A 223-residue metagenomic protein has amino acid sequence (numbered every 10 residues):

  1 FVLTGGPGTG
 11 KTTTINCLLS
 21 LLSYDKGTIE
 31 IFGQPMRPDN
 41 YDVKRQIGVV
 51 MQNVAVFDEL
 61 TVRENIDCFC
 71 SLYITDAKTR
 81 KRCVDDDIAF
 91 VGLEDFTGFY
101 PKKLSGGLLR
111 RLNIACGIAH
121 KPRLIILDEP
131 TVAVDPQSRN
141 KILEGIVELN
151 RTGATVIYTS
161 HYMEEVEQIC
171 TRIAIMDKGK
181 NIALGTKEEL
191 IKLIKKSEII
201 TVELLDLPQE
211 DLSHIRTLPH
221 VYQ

Functional and structural regions predicted by a protein language model:
L19: Helix-to-loop junction immediately C-terminal to a conserved catalytic motif
G27-P38, V43: Conserved ABC transporter NBD signature motif
E59, Y100-G107: Conserved ABC ATPase signature
D67, S71, K78-F96: Conserved ABC ATPase "signature" region
K121: Conserved catalytic motifs of ABC-family nucleotide-binding domains
I125-D128: Catalytic Walker B motif of ABC-type/P-loop ATPase nucleotide-binding domains
L143-Q223: ABC transporter nucleotide-binding domain
